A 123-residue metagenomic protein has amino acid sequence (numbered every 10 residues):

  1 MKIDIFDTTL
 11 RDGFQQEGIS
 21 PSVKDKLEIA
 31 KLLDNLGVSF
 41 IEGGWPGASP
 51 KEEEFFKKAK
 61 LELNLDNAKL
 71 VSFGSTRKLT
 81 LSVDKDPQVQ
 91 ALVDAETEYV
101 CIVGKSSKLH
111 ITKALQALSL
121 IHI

Functional and structural regions predicted by a protein language model:
K2-D7, K24-F40, S49: N-terminal glycine-rich anion-binding loops that anchor highly charged ligand groups
K2-I3, G37-S39, N64-L70, E96-E98: Short, well-ordered coil/turn segments that N-cap beta-strands
F6-D7, T97-S106: Non-cysteine beta-strand/loop elements that form the S-adenosyl-L-methionine
T9-D25, F73-V83, T112-S119: Active-site mouth loops of central-metabolism enzymes
G13, L33, V100: Conserved, mostly hydrophobic/aromatic
S39-L63, F73-R77, G104-Q116: Glycine-rich, proline-tolerant flexible connector loops at the mouths of alpha/beta enzymes
A59-L65, Q88-T97: Acidic (Asp/Glu)-rich catalytic clusters
I121-I123: Conserved small/polar residues in nucleotide/adenosyl-binding loops
